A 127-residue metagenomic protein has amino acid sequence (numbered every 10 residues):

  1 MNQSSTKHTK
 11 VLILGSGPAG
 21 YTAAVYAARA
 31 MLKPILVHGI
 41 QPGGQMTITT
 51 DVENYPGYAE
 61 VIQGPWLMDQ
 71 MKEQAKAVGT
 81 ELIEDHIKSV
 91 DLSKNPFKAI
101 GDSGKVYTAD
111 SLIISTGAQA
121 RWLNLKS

Functional and structural regions predicted by a protein language model:
M1-L14, A30, I35, L82-S127: FAD-binding core/adjacent interface of flavoenzyme oxidoreductases
Q3-V78: Beta1-alpha1 glycine-rich phosphate/pyrophosphate-binding loop at the start of Rossmann-like nucleotide-binding domains
